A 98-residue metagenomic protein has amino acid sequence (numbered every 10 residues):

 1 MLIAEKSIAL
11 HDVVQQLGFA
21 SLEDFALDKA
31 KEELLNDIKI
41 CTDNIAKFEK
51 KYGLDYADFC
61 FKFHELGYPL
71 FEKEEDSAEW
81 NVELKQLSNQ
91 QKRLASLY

Functional and structural regions predicted by a protein language model:
M1-K62, S88, K92-Y98: Small, basic N-terminal interaction modules of short regulatory proteins
E65-G67: Short, charged/polar, low-complexity loop and linker segments that flank or interrupt alpha-helical bundles
L70-Y98: Short, compact, well-ordered microdomains
